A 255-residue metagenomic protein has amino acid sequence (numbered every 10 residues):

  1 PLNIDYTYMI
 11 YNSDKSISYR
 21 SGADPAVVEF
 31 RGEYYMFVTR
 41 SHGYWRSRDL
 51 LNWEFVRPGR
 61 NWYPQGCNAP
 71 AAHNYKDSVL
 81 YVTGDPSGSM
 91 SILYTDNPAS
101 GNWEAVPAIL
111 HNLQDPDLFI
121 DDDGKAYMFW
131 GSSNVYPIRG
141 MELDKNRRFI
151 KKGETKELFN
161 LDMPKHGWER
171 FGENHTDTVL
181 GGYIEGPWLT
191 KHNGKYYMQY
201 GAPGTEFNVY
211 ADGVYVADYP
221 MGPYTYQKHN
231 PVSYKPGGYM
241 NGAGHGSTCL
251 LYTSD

Functional and structural regions predicted by a protein language model:
P1-E29, L51-N74, D85-P86, S100-D121 (+2 more regions): Surface loop/turn signatures of beta-propeller and other carbohydrate-active proteins
E33-Y35, S78-L80, G124-Y127, K195-Y197: Entry beta-strands of beta-propeller and related beta-repeat scaffolds
F37-G59: Beta-propeller domains
V38, T83-G84, W130, Y200-A202: Recurrent small/Gly-Pro-centered beta-turn motifs in extracellular repeat architectures
G43, S87, S133-Y136, G204-E206: Short glycine/acidic-enriched loop and turn motifs that connect beta-strands
S89-I92, Y136-M141, N208-G213: Structural motif
G182-M221: Loop/turn-rich, solvent-exposed surfaces of beta-rich toroidal or solenoidal domains
Y252-D255: Conserved small/polar residues in nucleotide/adenosyl-binding loops
